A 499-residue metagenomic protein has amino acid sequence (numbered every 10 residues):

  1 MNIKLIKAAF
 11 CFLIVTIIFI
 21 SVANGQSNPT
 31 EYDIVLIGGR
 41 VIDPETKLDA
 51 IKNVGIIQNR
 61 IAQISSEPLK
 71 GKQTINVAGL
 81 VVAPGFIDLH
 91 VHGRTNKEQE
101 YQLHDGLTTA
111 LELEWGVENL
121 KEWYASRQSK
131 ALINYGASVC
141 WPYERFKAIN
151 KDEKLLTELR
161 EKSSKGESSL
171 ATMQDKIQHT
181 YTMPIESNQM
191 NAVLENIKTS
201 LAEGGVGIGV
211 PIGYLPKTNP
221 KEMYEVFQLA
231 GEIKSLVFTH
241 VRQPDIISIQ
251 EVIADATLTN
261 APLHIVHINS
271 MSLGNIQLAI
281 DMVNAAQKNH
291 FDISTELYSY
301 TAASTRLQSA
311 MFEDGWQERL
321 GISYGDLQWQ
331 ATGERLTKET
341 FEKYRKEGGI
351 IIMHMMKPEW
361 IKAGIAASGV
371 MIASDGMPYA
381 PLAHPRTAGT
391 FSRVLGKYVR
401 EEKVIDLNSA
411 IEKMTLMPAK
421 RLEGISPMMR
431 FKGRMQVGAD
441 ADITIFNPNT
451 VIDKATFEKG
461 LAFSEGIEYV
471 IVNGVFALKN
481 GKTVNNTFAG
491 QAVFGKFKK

Functional and structural regions predicted by a protein language model:
M1-F10: Bacterial N-terminal signal peptides that target proteins for export
A8-A9, V22-K52, I57, S66-E67 (+3 more regions): Active-site microenvironment of metallo-dependent hydrolases
V15-V22: Hydrophobic h-region of N-terminal signal peptides that target proteins for export in Gram-negative bacteria
E67-K72, N76-K130: Metal-associated gating/positioning segment near the N- to mid-region
T74-N76, F86, Y135-A137, D292-S294 (+1 more regions): Conserved beta-strand scaffold positions in the cores of enzyme catalytic domains, especially in NTP/NDP-utilizing
E100-K121, L132-Y143, L201-L215, E232-R242 (+3 more regions): Divalent metal-dependent hydrolysis catalytic cores, especially in the metallo-beta-lactamase
V117-W123, P216-V226, S248-I249: Active-site-adjacent beta->alpha loops and helix N-cap segments on the catalytic face of soluble alpha/beta enzymes
K151-P220, I253-A254, P262-L407: Active-site neighborhoods of metal-dependent hydrolases
